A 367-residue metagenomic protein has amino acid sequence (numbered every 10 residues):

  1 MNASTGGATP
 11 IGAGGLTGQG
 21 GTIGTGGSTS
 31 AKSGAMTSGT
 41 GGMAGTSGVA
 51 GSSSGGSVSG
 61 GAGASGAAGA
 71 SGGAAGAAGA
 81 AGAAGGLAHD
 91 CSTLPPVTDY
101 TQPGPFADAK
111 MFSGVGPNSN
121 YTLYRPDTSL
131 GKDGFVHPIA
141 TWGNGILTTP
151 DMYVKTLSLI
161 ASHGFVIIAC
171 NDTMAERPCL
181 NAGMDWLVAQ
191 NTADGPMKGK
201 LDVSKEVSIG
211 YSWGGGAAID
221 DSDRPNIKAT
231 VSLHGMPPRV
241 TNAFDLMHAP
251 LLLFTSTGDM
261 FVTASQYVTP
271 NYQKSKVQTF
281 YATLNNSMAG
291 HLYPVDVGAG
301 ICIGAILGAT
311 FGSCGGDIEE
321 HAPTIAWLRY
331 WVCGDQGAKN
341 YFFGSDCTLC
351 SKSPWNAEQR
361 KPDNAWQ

Functional and structural regions predicted by a protein language model:
M1-A88: Ser/Thr-rich, Pro/Gly/Ala-heavy low-complexity intrinsically disordered linkers and tails of secreted extracellular
L87-F135: Short conserved active-site loop signatures built around small residues
T128-V136, P178-G216, G337: Gly/Ser-rich "nucleophile elbow"/oxyanion-hole loop immediately N-terminal to the catalytic nucleophile in hydrolases
D133-G145: Short beta-strand element of the alpha/beta-hydrolase
P150-C170: Short amphipathic alpha-helix adjacent to the substrate-entry channel of hydrolases
A217-D221: Hydrolases whose catalytic domains are alpha/beta-hydrolase-1, hotdog thioesterase, or metallo-beta-lactamase-like
K228-P294: The feature captures the conserved acid-bearing segment of alpha/beta-hydrolase catalytic domains
N286-A289, V295-Q367: Alpha/beta-hydrolase-fold serine-hydrolase catalytic core, especially in secreted/extracellular enzymes
